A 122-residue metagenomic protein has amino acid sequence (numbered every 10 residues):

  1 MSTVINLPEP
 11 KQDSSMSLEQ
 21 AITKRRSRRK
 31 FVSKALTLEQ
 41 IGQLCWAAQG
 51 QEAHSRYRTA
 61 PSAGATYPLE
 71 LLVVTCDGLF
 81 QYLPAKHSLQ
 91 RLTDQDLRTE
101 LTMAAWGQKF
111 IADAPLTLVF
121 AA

Functional and structural regions predicted by a protein language model:
M1-A114: N-terminal amphipathic, basic helical "cap/leader" segment at the start of enzyme domains
A112-A122: Short coil-to-beta-strand
